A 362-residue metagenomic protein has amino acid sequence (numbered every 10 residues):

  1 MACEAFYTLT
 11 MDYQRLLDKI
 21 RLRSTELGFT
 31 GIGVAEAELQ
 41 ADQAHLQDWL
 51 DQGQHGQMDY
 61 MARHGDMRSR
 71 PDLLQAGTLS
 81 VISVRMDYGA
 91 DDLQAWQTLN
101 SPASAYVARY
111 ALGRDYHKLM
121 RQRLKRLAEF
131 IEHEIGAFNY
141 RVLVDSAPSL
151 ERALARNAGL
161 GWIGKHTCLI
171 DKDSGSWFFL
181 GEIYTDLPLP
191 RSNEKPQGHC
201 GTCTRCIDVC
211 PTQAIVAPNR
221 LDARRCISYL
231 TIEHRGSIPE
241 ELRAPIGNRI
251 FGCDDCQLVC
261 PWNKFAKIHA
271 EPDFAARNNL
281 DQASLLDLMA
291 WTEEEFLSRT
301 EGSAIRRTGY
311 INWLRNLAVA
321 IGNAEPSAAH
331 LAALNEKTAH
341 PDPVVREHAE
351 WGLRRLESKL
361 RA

Functional and structural regions predicted by a protein language model:
T10-H199: Auxiliary alpha/beta "docking" domains used to position bulky ligands
F29, R205-Y229, R249-D273, A333: Iron-sulfur cluster-binding cysteine motifs and their immediate structural context in ferredoxin-like electron-transfer
P239-D273, S298, G302, R306 (+2 more regions): C-terminal amphipathic alpha-helical segment
F296-R299, P326-T338, K359-A362: Amphipathic alpha-helical scaffolding segments comprising HEAT/armadillo-like alpha-solenoid repeats
R306-T308, E336-V344: Short coil turns that connect the paired helices of HEAT/ARM alpha-solenoid repeats
W313, V344-R346: Positions within the helices of HEAT/ARM-like alpha-solenoid repeats
L317-A318, A349-E350: Conserved hydrophobic register position within alpha-solenoid helical repeats
